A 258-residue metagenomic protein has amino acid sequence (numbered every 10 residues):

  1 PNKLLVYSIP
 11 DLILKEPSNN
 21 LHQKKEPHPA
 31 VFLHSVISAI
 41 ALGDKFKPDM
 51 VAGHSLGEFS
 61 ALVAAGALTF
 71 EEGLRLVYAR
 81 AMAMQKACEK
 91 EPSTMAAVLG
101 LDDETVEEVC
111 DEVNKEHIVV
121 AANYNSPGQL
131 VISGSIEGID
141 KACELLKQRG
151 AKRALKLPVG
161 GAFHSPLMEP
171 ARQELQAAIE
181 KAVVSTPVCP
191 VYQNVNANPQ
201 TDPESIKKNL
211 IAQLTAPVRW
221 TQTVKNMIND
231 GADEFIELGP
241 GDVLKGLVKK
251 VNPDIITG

Functional and structural regions predicted by a protein language model:
P1-V106, L157, E234-G258: FabD-like malonyl-/acyl-CoA
N2-Y7, P17, A65-A216: Alpha/beta catalytic cores of group-transfer enzymes, especially the acyltransferase/condensing modules of polyketide
A30-S35, Q213-W220: A short, flexible low-complexity segment enriched in Lys/Arg and Gly/Pro that occurs in N-terminal basic tails
G43, K147, I228-G231: Non-catalytic positions within long, well-ordered alpha-helices that form the structural scaffold/packing of enzyme
E112, L145, W220, N252-I255: Generic alpha-helical hydrophobic packing signal
G138-I139, A178, G231, D254-G258: NAD(P)-dependent dehydrogenase/reductase Rossmann-like domain
P217-A232: A short, acidic, amphipathic alpha-helical segment used as a generic capping/interface helix at domain edges
